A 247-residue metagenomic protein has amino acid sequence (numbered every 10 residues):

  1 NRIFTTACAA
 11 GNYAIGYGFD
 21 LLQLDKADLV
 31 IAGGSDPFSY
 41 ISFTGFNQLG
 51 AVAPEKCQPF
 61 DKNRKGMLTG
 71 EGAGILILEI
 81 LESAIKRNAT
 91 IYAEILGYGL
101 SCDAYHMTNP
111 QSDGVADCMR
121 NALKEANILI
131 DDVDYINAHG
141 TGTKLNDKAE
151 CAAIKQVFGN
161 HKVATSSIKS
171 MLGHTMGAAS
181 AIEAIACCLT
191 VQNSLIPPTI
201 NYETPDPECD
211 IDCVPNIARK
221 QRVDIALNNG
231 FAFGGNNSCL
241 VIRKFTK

Functional and structural regions predicted by a protein language model:
N1-G33, T69-A89, T175-I196, L240: Active-site-proximal alpha-helical scaffold in enzymes
N1-Y17, K26, S42-L68, C151-A181: Conserved catalytic cysteine-centered active-site region of acyl-thioester-dependent Claisen-condensing enzymes
R2-T6, V30-D36, T90-Y98, D131-A138 (+2 more regions): Beta-strand segments within the central parallel beta-sheet cores of soluble alpha/beta enzyme folds
G11, G18, F46, I77 (+5 more regions): Conserved small-residue
A14, C118-A126, V157, C187 (+1 more regions): Stable alpha-helical structural segments in soluble proteins, enriched in small hydrophobic residues
P37-P59, L100-D117, N121, T141-A153 (+2 more regions): Active-site-adjacent elements of ketosynthase-type condensing enzymes
V52, K56-A126, D134-Y135, K247: Condensing-enzyme catalytic core mediating Claisen C-C bond formation in acyl metabolism
I128-D132, D210-K247: Flexible, low-complexity linker/loop segments at domain and module junctions
